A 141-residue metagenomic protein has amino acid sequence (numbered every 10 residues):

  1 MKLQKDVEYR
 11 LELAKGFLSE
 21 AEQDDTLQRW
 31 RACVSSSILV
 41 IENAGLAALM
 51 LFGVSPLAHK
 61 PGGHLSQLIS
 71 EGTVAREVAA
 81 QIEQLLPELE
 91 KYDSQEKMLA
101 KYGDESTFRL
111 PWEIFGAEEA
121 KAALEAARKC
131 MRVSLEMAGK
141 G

Functional and structural regions predicted by a protein language model:
M1-G141: Terminal alpha-helical segments
